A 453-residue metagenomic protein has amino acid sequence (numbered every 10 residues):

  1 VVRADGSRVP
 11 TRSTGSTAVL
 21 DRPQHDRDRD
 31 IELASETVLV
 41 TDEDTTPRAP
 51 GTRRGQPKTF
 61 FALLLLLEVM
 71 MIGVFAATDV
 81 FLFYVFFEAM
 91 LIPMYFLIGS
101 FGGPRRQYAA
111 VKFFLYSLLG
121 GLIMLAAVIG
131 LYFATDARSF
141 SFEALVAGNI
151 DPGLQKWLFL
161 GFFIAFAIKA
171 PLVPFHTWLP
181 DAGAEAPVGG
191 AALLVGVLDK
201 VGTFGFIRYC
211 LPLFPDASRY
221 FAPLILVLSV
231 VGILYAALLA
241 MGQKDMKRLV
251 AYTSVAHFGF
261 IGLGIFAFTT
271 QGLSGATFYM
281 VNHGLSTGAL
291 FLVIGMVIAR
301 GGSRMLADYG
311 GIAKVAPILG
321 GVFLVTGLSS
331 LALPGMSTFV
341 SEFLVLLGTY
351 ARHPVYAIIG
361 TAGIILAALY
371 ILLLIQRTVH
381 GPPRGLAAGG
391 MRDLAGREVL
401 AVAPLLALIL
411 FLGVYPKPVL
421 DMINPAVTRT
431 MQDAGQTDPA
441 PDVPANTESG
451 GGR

Functional and structural regions predicted by a protein language model:
V1-R12, S16-P23, D30-M71: Hydrophobic alpha-helical transmembrane segments in multi-pass integral membrane proteins
V2-R3, T46-P47, G51, K58-L64 (+2 more regions): Hydrophobic transmembrane alpha-helices and their helix-loop junctions in integral membrane proteins
S7-S13, R138-F142, S303-D308, H380-A388 (+1 more regions): Short, Lys/Arg-enriched, Gly/Pro-containing loop segments at transmembrane-helix junctions of multi-pass membrane
T14, A186, A316-I318, I371-R453: Cytoplasmic/organellar membrane-interface segments at the starts of transmembrane helices in multi-pass inner-membrane
G15, Q24, M94-I98: Compositionally biased, intrinsically disordered low-complexity regions
D28-R29, T287: Alpha-helical and His/Cys-centered functional microenvironments
E88: Short phosphate-coordinating micro-motif centered on Lys-Gly-acidic
L91: Short, glycine/acidic-enriched loop or turn micro-motifs at the edges of active sites
